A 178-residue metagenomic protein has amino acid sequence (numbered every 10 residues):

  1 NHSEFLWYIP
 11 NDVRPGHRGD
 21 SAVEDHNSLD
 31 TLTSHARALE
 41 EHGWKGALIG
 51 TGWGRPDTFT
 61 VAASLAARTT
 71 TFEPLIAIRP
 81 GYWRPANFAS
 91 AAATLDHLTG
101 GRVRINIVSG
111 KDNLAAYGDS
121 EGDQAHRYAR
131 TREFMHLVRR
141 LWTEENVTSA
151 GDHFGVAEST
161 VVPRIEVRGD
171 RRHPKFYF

Functional and structural regions predicted by a protein language model:
N1-S3, H17-R18, A89-F178: Internal, glycine-rich beta/alpha segment that forms the wall or movable "lid" of small-molecule/cofactor binding
N1-T69, H173-P174: N-terminal beta1-alpha1-beta2 module of alpha/beta enzyme domains
P10-D12, G52, A77-G81, V108-D112: Active-site beta-loop-alpha junctions enriched in small/polar residues
D25, A36, W44, Y82-F88 (+1 more regions): Conserved N-terminal glycine/acidic-rich loop preference
S28, L32, T58, P85-F88 (+2 more regions): Aromatic/hydrophobic pocket-lining residues that form the small-molecule binding cavity in soluble enzyme cores
A47, P74, V103-I105: Hydrophobic residues within beta-strands of alpha/beta enzymes
P56, R79-W83, Q124: Glycine-rich "substrate-gating" loop/helix at the edge of Rossmann-like oxidoreductase active sites
T58-I76, R130, F134-L137: Alpha-helix-loop-beta-strand connector modules within alpha/beta enzyme cores
